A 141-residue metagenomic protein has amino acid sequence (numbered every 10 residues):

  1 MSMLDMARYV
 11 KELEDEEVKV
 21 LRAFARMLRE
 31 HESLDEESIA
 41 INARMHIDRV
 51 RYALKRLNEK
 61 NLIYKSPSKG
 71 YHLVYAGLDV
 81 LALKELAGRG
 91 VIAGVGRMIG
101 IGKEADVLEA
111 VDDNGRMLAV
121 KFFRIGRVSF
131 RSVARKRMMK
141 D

Functional and structural regions predicted by a protein language model:
M1-L21, R49: Short alpha-helical segments that sit at the start of domains
L4-R8, D48-R51, K60, Y64 (+1 more regions): Conserved ATP-binding subdomain of kinase catalytic cores across diverse folds
Y9, L28, I39, S66 (+1 more regions): Generic anion/oxyanion-binding catalytic loop in active/binding sites
V10-E17, P67-L86: Short, cationic-aromatic polyanion-contact patches
L13-N42: Short amphipathic alpha-helical interface segments
R56: Alpha-helical DNA-recognition elements
